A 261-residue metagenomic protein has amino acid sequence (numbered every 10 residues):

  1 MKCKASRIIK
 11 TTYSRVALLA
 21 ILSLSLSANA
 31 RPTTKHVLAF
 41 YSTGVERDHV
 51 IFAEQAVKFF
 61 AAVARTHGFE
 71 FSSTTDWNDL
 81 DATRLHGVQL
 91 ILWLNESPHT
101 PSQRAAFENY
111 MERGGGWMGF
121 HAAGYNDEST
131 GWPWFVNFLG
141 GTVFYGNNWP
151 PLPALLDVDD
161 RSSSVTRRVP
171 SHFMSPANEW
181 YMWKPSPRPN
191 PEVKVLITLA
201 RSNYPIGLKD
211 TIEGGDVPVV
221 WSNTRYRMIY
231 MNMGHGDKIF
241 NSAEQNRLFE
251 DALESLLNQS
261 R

Functional and structural regions predicted by a protein language model:
K2-A17: Bacterial N-terminal signal peptides that target proteins for export
R15-S25: Bacterial N-terminal signal peptides
R31, L38-D127: Helical hinge/lid and interdomain linker segments adjacent to catalytic or ligand-binding clefts that mediate domain
R31-Y41, I51, F59-A62, T66-F69 (+2 more regions): Extracellular ligand-binding/catalytic regions of CAZymes and related secreted enzymes and adhesion modules
Q55, F59, S102, A106 (+3 more regions): Extracytoplasmic/secreted proteins, especially bacterial periplasmic and envelope-associated proteins
S97-V169: A glycine-rich, often tryptophan-bearing local segment used as a flexible ligand/cofactor-contacting loop or short
Y145-R225: Catalytic beta-strand/loop cores that center a nucleophilic Ser/Cys/Thr and support acyl-enzyme chemistry
